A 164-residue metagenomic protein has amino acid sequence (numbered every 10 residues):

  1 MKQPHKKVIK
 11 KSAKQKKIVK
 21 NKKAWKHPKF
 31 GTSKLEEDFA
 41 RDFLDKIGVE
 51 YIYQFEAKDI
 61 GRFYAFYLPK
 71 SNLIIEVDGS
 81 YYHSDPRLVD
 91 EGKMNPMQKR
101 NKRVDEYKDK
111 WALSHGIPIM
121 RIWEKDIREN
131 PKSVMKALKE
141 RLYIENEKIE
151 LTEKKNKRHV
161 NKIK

Functional and structural regions predicted by a protein language model:
M1-K164: Nucleic-acid endo/exonuclease domains
